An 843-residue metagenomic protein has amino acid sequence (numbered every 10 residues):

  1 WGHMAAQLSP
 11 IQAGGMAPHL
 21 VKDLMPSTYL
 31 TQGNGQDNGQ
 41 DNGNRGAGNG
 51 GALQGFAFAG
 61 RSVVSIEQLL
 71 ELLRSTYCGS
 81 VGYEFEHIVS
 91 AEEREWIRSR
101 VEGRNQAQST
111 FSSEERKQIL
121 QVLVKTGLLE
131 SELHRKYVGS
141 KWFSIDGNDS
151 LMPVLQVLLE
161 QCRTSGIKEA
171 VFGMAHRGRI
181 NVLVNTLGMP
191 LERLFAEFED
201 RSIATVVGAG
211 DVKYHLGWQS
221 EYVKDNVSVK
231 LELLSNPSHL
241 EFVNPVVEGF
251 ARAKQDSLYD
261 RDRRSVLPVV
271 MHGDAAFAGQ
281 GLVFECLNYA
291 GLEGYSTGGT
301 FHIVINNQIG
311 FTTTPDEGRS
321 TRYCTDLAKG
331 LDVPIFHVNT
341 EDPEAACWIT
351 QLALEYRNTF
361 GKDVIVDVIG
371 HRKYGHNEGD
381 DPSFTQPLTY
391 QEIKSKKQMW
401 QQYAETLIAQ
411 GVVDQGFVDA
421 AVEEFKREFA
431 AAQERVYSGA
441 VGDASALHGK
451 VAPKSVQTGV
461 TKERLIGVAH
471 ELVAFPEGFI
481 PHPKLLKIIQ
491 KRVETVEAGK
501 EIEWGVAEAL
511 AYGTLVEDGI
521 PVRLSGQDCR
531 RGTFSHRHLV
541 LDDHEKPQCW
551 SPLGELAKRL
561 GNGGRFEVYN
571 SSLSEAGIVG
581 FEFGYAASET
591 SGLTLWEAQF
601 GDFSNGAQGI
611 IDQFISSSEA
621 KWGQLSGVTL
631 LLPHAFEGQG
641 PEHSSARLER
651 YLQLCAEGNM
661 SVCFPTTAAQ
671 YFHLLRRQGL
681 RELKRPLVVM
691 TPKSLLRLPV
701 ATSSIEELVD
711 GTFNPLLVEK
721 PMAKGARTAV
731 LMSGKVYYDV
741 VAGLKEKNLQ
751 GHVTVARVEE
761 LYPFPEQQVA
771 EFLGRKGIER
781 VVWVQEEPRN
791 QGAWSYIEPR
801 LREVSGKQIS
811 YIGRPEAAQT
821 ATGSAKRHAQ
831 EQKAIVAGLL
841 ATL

Functional and structural regions predicted by a protein language model:
W1-G35, D41-L151, I167: Extended, charge-enriched "interface" segments that sit outside catalytic cores
H3-G33, R45, P190, K362-V364 (+2 more regions): Flexible, glycine-rich loop/tail regions that form catalytic "lids" or insertion modules at the edges of active sites
S99, G103, S113-G139, D200-L231 (+1 more regions): Active-site-proximal, well-structured secondary-structure segments within enzyme catalytic domains
A107-E130, F195-A196, D200-E248, R252-Y259 (+2 more regions): Active-site cores of enzymes that catalyze phosphoryl transfer or operate on phosphate-rich substrates
E132-E192, Q490-E494, I502-V516, I520-P521: Active-site pocket-lining segments that scaffold enzyme catalytic pockets across diverse folds
S144-L155, S235-V247, G279, D342-A346 (+5 more regions): Phosphate/oxyanion-binding active-site loops and adjacent basic polyanion-contact surfaces
K168-D332, F336, F534-E589: Cofactor-binding active-site loop characterized by glycine-rich and histidine/acidic residues
G310-T321, K329-I365, I369-G375, G379 (+1 more regions): Conserved phosphate-handling catalytic cores of large alpha/beta enzymes
